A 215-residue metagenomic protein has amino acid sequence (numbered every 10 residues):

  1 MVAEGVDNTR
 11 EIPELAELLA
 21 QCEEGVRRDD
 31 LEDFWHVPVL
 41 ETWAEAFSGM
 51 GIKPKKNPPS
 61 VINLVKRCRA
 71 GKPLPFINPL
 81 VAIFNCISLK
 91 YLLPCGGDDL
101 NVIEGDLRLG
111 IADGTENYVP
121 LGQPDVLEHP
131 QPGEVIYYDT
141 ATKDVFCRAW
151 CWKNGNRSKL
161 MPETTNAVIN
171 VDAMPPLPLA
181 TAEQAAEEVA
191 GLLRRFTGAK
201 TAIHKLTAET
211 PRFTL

Functional and structural regions predicted by a protein language model:
M1-L215: Charge-biased, low-complexity intrinsically disordered regions
